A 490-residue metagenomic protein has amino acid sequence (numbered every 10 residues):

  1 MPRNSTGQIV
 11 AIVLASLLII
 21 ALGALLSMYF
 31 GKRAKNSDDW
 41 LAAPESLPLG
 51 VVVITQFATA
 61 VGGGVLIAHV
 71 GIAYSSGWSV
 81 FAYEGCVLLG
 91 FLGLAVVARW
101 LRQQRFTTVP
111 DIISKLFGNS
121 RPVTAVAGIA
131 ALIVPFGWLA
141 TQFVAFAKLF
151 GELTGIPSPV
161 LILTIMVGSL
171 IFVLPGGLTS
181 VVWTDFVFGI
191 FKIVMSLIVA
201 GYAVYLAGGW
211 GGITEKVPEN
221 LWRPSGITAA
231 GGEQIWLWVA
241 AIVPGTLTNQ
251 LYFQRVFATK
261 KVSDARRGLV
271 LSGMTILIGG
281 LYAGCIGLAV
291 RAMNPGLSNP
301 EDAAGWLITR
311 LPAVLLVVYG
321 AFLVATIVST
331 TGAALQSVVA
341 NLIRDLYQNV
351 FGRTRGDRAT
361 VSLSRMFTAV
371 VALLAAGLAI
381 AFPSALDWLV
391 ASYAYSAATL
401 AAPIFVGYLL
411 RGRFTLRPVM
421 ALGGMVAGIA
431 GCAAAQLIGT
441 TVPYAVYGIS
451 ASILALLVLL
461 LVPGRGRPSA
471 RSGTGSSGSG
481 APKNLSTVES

Functional and structural regions predicted by a protein language model:
P2-L66, V173-G176, G189, G201 (+2 more regions): Membrane-interface "cap" regions at the ends of multi-pass membrane proteins
P2-Y29, L416-S490: A generic transmembrane alpha-helix motif of multi-pass inner-membrane proteins
N4-Q8, V70-C86, F143-P159, T179-F188 (+6 more regions): Transmembrane helix-loop boundary segments of multi-pass membrane transporters
L25-R33, L139, F143, A147 (+7 more regions): Hydrophobic alpha-helical segments and their helix-loop junctions in multi-pass secondary transporters
L41-T107, L237-A240, Y252-Q254, K261-P295 (+1 more regions): Membrane-interface helix-loop-helix modules in multi-pass membrane proteins
C86-V173, W238-I242, V324-A333: Helix-loop-helix module between adjacent transmembrane segments
L116-A125, I343-P383: Loop-to-transmembrane helix boundary motifs in multi-pass membrane proteins
I129-T141, F191-A203, I235-L247, V262-M293 (+2 more regions): Selective recognition of specific alpha-helical transmembrane segments in multi-pass small-molecule
